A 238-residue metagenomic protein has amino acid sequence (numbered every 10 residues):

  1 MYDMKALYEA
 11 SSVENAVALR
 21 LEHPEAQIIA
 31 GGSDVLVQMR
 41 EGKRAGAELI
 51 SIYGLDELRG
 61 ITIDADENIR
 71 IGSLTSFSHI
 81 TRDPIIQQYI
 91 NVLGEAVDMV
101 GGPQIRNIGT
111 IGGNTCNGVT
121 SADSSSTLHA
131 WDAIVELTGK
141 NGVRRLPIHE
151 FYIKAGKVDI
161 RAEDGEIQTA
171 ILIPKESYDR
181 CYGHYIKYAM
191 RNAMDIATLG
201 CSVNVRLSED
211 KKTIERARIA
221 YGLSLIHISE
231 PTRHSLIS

Functional and structural regions predicted by a protein language model:
M1-S229: C-terminal structural segment of proteins
I226-S238: Single conserved hydrophobic/aromatic residue that forms the stacking wall/gate of nucleotide- or nucleobase-binding
